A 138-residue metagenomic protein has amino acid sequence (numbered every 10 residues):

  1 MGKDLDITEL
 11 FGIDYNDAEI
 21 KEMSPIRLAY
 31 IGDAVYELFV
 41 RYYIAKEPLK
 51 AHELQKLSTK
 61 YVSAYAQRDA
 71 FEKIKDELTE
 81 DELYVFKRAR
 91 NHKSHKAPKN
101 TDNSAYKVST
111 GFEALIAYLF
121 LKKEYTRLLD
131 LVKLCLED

Functional and structural regions predicted by a protein language model:
M1-D138: Double-stranded RNA-binding/processing signature
